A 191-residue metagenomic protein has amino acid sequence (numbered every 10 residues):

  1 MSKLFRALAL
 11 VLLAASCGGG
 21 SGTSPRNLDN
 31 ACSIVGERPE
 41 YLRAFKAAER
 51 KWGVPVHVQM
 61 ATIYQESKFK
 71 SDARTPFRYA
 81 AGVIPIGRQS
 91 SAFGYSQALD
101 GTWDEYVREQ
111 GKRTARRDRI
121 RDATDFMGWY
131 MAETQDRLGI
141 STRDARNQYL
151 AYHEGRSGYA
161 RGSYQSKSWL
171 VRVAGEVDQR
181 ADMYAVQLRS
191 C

Functional and structural regions predicted by a protein language model:
S2-L10: Sec-dependent signal peptide recognition, specifically the positively charged N-region followed immediately by
L4, G18-T23: Serine/proline-rich low-complexity intrinsically disordered segments, especially terminal tails, linkers
L10-V11, P25: Residue-level signal for mature regions of secreted extracellular proteins and peptides
A14-S16: C-terminal motif of bacterial Sec signal peptides marking the signal peptidase cleavage site
S21-C191: Catalytic glycan-binding domains that act on GlcNAc-containing polysaccharides
